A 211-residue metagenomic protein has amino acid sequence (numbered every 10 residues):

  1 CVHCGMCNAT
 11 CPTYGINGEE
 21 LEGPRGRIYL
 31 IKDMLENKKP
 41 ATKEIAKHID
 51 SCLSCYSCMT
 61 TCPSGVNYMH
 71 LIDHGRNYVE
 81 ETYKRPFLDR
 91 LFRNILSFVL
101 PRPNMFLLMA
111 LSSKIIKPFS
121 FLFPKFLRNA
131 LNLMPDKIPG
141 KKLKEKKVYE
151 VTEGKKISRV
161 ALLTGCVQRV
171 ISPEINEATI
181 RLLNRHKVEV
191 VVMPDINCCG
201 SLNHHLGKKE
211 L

Functional and structural regions predicted by a protein language model:
C1-K47: N-terminal cysteine/histidine-rich coordination modules
I28-I196, L202-L211: Iron-sulfur-cluster electron-transfer modules
